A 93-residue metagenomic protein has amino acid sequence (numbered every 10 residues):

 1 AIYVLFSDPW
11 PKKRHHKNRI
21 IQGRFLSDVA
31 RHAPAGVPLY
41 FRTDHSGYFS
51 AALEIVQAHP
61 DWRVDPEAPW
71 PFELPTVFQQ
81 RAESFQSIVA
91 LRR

Functional and structural regions predicted by a protein language model:
A1-I20: A short SAM/SAH-binding and catalytic strip from SAM-dependent methyltransferases
I2, I21-R24, H59-D61: Short, low-complexity, polar/charged sequence segments that are solvent-exposed and flexible
F6-S7, R42-S46: Short strand-turn motif at the edge of the Rossmann-like AdoMet-binding core
R14, R24-F25, P66, A82: Solvent-exposed, flexible loop/coil residues
H15-H16, Y40-R42: Short, glycine/charged-rich beta-strand-loop motifs at protein surfaces that mediate ligand recognition and catalysis
R19-P38: A short glycine-rich, Lys/Arg-flanked "PGG" loop and its adjoining helix->strand segment in the class I
Y48-R93: Class I S-adenosyl-L-methionine
